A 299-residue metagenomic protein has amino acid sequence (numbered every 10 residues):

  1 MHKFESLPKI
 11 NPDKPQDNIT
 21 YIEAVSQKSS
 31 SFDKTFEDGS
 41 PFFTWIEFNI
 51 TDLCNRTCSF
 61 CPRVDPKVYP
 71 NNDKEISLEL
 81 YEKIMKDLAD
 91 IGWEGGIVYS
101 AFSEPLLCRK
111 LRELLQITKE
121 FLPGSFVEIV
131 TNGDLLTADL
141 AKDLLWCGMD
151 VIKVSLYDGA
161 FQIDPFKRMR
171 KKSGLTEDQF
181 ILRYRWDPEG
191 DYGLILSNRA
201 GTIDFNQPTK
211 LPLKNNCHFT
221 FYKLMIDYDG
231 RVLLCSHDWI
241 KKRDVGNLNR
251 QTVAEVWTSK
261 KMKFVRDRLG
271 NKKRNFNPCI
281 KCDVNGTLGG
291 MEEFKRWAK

Functional and structural regions predicted by a protein language model:
H2-V151, G289-K299: Conserved alpha-helical substructure of the radical SAM core
T44, T220, W239: Exposed loop/turn and edge beta-strand positions of beta-sandwich/beta-sheet ligand-binding modules
F48, D52-N55, L211, K273-F276: Processing junctions and N-termini across compartments
C54, C58-C61, C217, C235 (+1 more regions): Short cysteine clusters
C108-F221: Conserved AdoMet/S-adenosylmethionine-binding subsite of the radical SAM
K171-Q207, H237-G289: C-terminal accessory region of radical SAM enzymes
I226-D227: Short, acidic, Ser/Thr-enriched surface-loop or helix-capping motifs
